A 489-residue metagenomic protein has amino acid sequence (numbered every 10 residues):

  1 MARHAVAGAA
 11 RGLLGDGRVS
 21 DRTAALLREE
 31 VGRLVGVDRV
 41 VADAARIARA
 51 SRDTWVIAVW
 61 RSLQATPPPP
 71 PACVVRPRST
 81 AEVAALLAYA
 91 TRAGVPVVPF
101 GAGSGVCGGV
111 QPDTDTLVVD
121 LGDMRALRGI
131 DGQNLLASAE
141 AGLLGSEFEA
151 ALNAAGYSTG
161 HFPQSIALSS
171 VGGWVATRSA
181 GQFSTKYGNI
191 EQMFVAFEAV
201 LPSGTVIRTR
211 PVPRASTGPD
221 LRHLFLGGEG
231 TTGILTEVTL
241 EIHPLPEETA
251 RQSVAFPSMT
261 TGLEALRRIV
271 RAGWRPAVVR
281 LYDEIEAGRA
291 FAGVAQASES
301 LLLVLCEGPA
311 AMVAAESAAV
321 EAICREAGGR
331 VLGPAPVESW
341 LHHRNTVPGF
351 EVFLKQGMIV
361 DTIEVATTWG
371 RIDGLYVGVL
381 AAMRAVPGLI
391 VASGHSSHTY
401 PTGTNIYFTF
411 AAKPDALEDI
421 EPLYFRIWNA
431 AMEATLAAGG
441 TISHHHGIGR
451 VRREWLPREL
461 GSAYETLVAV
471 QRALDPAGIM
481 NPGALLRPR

Functional and structural regions predicted by a protein language model:
M1-A88, G105-L135, E284-G293, P336-D361 (+4 more regions): N-terminal flexible segment immediately upstream of the FAD-binding catalytic core in FAD-dependent oxidoreductases
V41-W60, P244, A250, A255-A430 (+2 more regions): C-terminal substrate-recognition/cap domain of FAD-linked oxidoreductases
R125, G132-L135, V360-I363, A416 (+1 more regions): Short beta-alpha connecting loops at secondary-structure transitions that line or flank enzyme active sites
A126-R280: FAD-binding subdomain of flavoenzyme oxidoreductases
T205, R450-R489: Activity-critical C-terminal alpha-helical subdomain
